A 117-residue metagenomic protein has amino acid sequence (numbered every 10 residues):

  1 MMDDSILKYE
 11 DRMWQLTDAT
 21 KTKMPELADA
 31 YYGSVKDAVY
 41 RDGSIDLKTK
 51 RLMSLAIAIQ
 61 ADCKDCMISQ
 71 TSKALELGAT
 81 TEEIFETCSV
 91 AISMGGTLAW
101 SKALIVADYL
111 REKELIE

Functional and structural regions predicted by a protein language model:
M1-T49, K102-E117: Acidic, glycine/proline-rich low-complexity segments that act as flexible tails and inter-domain linkers
L16, T49-A58, T87-S93: Alpha-helical scaffold segments that form or flank carboxylate-/histidine-based iron centers
D29-A30, S69-T81: Iron-sulfur (Fe-S) cluster-binding segments and ferredoxin-like electron-carrier domains, especially [2Fe-2S]
K36, S54, T71-L75, S89: Amphipathic alpha-helical segments within well-ordered protein domains
L47, D65, E82-F85: Short, solvent-exposed positions on alpha-helices
M53, I57-S69: Short, thiol/selenol-centered motifs that function as redox-active sites or metal-ligating centers
F85-Y109: C-terminal structural segments of small proteins and small subunits
